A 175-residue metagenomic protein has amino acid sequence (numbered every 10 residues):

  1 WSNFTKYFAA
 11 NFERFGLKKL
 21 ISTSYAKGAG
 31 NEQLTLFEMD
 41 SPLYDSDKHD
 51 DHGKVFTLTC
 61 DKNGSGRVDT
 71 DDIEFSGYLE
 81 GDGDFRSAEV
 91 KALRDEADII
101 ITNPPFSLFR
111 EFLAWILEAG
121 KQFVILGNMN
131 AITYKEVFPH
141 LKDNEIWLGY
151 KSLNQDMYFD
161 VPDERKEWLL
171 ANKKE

Functional and structural regions predicted by a protein language model:
W1-I101, P105-E175: Class I S-adenosyl-L-methionine-dependent methyltransferase catalytic core
